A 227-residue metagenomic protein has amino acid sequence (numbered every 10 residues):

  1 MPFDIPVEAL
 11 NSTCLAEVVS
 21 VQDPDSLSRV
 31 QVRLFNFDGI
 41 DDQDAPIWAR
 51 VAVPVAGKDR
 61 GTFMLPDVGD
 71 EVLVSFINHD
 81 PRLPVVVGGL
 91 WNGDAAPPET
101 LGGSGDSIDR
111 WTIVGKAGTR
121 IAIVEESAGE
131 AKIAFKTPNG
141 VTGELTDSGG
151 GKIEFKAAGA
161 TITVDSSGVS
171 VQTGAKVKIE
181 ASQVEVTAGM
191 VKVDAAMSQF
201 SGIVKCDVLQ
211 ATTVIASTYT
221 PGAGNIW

Functional and structural regions predicted by a protein language model:
F3, L10, L15, F63-D70 (+1 more regions): Right-handed beta-helix
I5-P6, G57-G61: Alpha-helix capping and helix-loop boundary segments enriched in small/acidic/polar residues
V19-Q22, N36-D38, D80, L90: A generic structural motif
D23-P24, L65: Residue-level "contact hotspot" at macromolecular interaction interfaces
D25-R33: Short aromatic-glycine-enriched beta-strand elements
R33-F35, K116-A117: A structural micro-motif recognizing beta-strand termini and the immediately following turn/loop segments
I40-A49: A short macromolecule-binding patch
W48-K58: Short, structured beta-strand/loop micro-motifs enriched in basic residues and often containing a Trp
